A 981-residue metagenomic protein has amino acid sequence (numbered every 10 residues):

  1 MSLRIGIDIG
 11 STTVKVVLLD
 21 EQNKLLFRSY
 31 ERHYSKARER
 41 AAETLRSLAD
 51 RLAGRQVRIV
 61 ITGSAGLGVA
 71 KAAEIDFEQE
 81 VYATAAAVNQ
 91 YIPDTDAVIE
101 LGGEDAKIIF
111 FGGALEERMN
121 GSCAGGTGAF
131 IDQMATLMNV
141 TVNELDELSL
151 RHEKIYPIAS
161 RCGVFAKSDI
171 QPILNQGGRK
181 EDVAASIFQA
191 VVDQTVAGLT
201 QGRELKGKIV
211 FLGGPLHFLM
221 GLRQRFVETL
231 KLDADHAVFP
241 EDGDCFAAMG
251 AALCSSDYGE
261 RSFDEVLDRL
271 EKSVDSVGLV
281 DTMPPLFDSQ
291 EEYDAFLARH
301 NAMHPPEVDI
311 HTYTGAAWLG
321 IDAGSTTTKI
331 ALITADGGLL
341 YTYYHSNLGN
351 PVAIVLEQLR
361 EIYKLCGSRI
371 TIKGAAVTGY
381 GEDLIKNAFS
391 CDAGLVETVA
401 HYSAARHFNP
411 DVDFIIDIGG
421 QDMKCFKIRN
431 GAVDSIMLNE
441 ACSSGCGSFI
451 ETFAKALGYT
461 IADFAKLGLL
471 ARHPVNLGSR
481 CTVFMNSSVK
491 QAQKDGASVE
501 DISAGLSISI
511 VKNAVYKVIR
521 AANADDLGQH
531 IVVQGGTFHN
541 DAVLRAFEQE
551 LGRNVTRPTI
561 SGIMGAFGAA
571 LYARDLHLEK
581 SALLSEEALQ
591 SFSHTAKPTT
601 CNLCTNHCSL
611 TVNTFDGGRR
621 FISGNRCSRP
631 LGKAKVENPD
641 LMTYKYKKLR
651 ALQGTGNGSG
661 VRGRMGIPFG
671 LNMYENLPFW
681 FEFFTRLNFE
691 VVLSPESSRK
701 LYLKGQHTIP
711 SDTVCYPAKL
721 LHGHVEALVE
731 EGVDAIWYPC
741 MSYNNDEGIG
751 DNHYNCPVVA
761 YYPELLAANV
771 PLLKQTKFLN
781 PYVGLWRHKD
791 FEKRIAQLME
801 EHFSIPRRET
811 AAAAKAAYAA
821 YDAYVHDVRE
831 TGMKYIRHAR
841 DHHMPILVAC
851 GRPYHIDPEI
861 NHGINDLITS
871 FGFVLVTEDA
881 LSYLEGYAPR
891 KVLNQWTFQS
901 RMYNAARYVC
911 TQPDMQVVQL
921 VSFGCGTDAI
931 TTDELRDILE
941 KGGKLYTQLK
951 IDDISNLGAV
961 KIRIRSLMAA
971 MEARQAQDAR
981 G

Functional and structural regions predicted by a protein language model:
L3, N120, A124-I131, S443-I450 (+3 more regions): An N-terminal assembly and electron-transfer interface module characteristic of large anaerobic redox and radical
R4-E39, E43-S47, E116-E117, G121 (+3 more regions): Short glycine-rich, Thr/Ser-proximal phosphate-binding strand/loop in the N-terminal lobe of ATP-dependent enzymes
K36, G113-K154, C162, D244 (+9 more regions): Glycine-rich phosphate-binding loop plus the immediately following alpha-helix
A65, T200-T229, P240-D244, T378-G381 (+5 more regions): Glycine-rich phosphate-binding loops at beta-strand->alpha-helix junctions
K107, S256-A316, K424, D575-N638: Acidic, glycine/GT-rich loop-and beta-edge segments that sit at the periphery of enzyme/chaperone cores
G128-Q133, F239-S276, S403, G447-T452 (+2 more regions): Glycine-rich phosphate-binding/hydrolytic loop that grips phosphoryl groups
A166-A197, S487-Y516: Adenine-nucleotide phosphate-binding core of ATP-dependent small-molecule kinases
S186-G207, A298-E307, G505-D526: Phosphate/ATP-binding catalytic cores across multiple sugar-kinase/actin-like superfamilies, primarily ASKHA
